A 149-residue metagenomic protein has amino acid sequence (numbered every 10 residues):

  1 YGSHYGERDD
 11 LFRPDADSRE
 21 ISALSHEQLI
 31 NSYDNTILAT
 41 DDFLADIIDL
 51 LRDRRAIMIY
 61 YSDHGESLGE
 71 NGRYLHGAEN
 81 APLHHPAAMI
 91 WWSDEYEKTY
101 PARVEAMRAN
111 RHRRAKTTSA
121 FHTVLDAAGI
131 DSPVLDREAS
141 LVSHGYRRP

Functional and structural regions predicted by a protein language model:
Y1-P149: Catalytic domains that recognize anionic headgroups
